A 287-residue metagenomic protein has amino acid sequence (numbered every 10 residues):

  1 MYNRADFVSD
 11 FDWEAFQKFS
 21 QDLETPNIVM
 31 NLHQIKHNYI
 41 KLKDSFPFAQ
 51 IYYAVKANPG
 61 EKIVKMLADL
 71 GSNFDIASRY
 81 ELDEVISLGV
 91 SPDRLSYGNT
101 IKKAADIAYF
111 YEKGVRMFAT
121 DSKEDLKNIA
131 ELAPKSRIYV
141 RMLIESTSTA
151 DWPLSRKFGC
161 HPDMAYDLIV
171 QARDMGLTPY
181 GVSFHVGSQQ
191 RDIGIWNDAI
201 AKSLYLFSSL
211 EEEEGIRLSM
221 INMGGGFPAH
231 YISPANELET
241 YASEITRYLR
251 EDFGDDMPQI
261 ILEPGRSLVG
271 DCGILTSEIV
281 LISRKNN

Functional and structural regions predicted by a protein language model:
M1-M117, K123-S136, D174, T178 (+3 more regions): A charged N-terminal "starter" segment
M30, K102, E124, P153-M164 (+2 more regions): Alpha-helix N-cap and loop-to-helix initiation/capping positions
Q34, A57-P59, Y80, I101-K103 (+6 more regions): Active-site-proximal loop/turn and secondary-structure-junction residues that shape catalytic pockets, frequently
N38, L42, I63, E81 (+6 more regions): A general structural detector for well-ordered alpha-helical segments in enzyme core domains, enriched
Y52-A54, D75-A77, S96-G98, A119-D121 (+4 more regions): A cross-family glycoside hydrolase active-site/sugar-binding cleft signature
V64, Y111, I144-K157, G181-W196 (+2 more regions): Active-site-proximal beta-alpha loop/turn segments in soluble metabolic enzymes
D121-P179: Conserved anion-binding
I195-N287: C-terminal active-site-proximal or functional interface alpha/beta core segments in diverse enzymes
